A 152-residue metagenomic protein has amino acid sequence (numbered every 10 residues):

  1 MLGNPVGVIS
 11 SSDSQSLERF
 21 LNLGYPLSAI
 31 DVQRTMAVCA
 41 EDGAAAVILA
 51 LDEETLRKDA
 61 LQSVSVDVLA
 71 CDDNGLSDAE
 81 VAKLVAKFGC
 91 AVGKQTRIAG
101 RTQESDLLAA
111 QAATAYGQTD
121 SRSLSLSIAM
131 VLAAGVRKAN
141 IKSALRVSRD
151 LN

Functional and structural regions predicted by a protein language model:
M1-A110, G117, I128-A134, L151: Phosphate-binding loop of NTP-binding sites
D120-S123: Hydrophobic alpha-helical transmembrane segments
A133-N152: Gly/charged, well-structured mid-domain segments that form the phosphate/adenylate-handling core of ATP-dependent
